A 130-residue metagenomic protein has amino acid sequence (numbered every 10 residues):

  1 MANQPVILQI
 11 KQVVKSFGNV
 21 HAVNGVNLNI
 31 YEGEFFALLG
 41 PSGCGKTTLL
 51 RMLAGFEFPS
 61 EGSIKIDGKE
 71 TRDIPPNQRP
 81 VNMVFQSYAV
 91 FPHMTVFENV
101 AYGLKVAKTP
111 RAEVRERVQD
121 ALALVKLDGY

Functional and structural regions predicted by a protein language model:
L39-P41: The feature captures the beta-strand-to-loop junction immediately N-terminal to the Walker
A54: Helix-to-loop junction immediately C-terminal to a conserved catalytic motif
S60-S63, F97, E113: Conserved coupling/switch loops of ABC nucleotide-binding domains, chiefly the family-specific signature
G62-E70: Conserved ABC transporter NBD signature motif
E70, K105-K108, A112-Y130: Conserved ABC ATPase "signature" region
M94-A101: Short coil-to-helix segment of the ABC ATPase nucleotide-binding domain corresponding to the Q-loop/switch region
